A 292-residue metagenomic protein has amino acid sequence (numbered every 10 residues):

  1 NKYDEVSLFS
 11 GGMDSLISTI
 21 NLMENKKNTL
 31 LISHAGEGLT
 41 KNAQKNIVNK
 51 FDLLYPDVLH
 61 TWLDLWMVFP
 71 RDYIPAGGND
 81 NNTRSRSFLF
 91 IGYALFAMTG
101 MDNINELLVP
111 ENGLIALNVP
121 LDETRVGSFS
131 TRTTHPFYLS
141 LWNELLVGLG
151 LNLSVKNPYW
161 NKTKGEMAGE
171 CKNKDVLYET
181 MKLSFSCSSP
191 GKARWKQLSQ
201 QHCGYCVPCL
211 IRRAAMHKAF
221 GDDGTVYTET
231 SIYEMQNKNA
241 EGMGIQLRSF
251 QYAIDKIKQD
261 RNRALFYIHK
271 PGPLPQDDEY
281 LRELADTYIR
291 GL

Functional and structural regions predicted by a protein language model:
N1-E5, S15-L292: Nucleotide-activated chemistry modules centered on ATP-dependent adenylation/adenylyltransferase
L8-G11: Conserved adenosyl
